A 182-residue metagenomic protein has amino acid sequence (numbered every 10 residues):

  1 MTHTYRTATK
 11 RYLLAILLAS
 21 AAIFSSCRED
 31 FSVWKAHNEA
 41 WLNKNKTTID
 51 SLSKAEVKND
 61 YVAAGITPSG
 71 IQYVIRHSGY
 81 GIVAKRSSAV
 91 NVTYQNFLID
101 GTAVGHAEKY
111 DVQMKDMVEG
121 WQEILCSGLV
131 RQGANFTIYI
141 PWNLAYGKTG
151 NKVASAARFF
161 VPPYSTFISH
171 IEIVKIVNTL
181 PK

Functional and structural regions predicted by a protein language model:
T2-L14: Bacterial N-terminal signal peptides that target proteins for export
T2-Y5, F24-K182: Cross-family detector of peptidyl-prolyl cis-trans isomerase
A15-I23: Bacterial N-terminal signal peptides
